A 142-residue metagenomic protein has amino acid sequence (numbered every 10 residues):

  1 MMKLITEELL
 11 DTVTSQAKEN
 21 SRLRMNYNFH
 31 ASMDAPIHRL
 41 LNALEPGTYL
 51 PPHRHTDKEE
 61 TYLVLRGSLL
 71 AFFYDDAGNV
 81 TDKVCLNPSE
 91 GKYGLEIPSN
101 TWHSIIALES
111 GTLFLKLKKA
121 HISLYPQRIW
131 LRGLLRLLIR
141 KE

Functional and structural regions predicted by a protein language model:
M1-I37, D82-P88, E142: A short, N-terminal "cap"/entry segment at the start of jelly-roll beta-barrel domains of the cupin/DSBH fold
L41, T61, S104-I105: Short, surface-exposed charged micro-motifs
L41-T56: Conserved short histidine dyad/triad with adjacent acidic residue
P52-H53, A71-F73, G94-I97, H103-L108 (+1 more regions): Short beta-strand His + acidic residue motifs that chelate non-heme Fe in jelly-roll/DSBH and cupin folds
D57-D76: Glycine- and acidic-residue-biased ligand/ion/polar-headgroup-sensing regions
D75-N100: Short acidic-glycine-tyrosine-enriched beta hairpin
N79, C85, W102-E142: Double-stranded beta-helix
